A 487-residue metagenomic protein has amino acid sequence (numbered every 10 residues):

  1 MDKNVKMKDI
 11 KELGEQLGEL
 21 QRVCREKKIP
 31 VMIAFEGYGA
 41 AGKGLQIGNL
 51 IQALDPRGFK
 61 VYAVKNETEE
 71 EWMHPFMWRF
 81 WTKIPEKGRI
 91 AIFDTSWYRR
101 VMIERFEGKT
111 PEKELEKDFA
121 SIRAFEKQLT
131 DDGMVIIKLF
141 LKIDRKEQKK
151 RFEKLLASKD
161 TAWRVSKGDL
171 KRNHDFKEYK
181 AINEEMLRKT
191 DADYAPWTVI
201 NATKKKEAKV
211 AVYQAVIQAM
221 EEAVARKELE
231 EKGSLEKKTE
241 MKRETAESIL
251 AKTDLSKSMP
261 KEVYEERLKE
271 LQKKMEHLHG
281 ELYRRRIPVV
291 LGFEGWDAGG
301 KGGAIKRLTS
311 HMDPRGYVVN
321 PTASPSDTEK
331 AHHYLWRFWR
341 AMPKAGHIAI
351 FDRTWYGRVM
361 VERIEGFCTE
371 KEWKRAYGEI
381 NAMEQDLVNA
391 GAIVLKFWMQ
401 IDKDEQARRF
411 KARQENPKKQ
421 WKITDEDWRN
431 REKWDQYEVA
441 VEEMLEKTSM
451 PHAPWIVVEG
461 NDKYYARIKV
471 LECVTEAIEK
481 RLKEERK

Functional and structural regions predicted by a protein language model:
M1-K487: Glycine-rich phosphate-binding loop of ATP-dependent small-molecule kinases
